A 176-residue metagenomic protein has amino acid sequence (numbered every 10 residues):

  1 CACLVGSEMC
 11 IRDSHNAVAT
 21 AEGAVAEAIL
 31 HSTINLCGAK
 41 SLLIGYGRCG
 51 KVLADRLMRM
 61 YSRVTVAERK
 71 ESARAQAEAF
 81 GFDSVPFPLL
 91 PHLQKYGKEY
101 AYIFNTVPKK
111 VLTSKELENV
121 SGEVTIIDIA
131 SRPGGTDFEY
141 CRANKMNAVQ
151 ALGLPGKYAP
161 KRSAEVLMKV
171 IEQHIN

Functional and structural regions predicted by a protein language model:
C1-G6, C10-I11: Single conserved hydrophobic/aromatic residue that forms the stacking wall/gate of nucleotide- or nucleobase-binding
R12-V18, A26, M146-N176: Active-site capping/gating segments
A21-G38: Short internal alpha-helix immediately C-terminal to a glycine-rich phosphate-binding loop in Rossmann-like
A26, L30, D55, R59 (+1 more regions): Short, well-ordered alpha-helices that flank and scaffold nucleotide-derived cofactor binding pockets
C37-L57: Glycine-rich adenosine-cofactor-binding loop
C49, S72-A73, R132: Conserved Rossmann-like nucleotide-cofactor binding loop
M60-F80: NAD(P)-binding Rossmann-fold cofactor-contacting core
F80-G156: Rossmann-like adenosine-cofactor binding region
